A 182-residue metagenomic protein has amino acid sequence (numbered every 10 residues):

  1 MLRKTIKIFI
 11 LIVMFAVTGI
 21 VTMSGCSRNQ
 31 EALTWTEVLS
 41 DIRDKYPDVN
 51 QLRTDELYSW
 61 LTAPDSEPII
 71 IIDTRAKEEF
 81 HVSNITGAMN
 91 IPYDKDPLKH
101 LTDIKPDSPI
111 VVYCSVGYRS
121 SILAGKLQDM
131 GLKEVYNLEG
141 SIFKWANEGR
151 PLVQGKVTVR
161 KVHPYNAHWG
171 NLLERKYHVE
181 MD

Functional and structural regions predicted by a protein language model:
M1-R3: N-terminal hydrophobic targeting signals that begin at the initiator methionine
T5-K7, M14-F15, I20-D55, W60 (+2 more regions): Rhodanese-like catalytic fold shared by cysteine-dependent sulfurtransferases and DSP/PTP-type phosphatases
W60-S66: Alpha-helix termini
S66-I69, P106-P109: Loop/turn elements at helix/coil->beta-strand transitions in domains of secreted/extracellular proteins
I71-D73: Structural scaffold elements adjacent to functional motifs in cytosolic proteins
A76: Short, glycine/acidic-enriched loop or turn micro-motifs at the edges of active sites
Y113: Short, surface-exposed ligand- or partner-binding patches at beta-edge/loop junctions that are enriched in aromatics
